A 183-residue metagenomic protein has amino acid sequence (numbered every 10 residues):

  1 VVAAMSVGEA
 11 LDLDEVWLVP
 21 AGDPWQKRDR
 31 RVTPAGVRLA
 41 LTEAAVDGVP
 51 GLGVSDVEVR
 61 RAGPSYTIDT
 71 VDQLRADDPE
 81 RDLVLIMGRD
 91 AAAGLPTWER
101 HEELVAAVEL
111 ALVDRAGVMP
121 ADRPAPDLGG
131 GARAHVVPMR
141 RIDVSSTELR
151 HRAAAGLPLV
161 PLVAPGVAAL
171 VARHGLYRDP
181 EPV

Functional and structural regions predicted by a protein language model:
V1-V183: Nucleotidyltransferase catalytic core that binds NTPs
